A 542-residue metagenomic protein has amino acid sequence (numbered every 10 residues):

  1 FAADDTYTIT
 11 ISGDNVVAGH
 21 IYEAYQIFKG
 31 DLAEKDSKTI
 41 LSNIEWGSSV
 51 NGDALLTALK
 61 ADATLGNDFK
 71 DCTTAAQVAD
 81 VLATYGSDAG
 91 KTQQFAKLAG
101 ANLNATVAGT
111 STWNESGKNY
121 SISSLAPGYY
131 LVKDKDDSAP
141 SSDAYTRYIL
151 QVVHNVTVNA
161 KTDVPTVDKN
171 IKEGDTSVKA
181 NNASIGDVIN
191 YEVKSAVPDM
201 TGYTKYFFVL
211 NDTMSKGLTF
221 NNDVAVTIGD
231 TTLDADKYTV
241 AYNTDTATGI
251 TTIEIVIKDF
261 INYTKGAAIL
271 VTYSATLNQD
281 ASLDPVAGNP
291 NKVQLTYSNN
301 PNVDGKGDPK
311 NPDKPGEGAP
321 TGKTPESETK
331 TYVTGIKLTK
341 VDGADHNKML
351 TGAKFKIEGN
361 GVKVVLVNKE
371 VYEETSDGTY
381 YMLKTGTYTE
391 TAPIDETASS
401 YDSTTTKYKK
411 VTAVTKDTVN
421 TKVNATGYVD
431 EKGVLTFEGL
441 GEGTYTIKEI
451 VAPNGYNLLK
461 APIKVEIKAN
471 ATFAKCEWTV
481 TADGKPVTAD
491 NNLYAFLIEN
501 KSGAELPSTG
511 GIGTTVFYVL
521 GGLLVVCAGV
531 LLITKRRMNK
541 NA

Functional and structural regions predicted by a protein language model:
F1-A542: Solvent-exposed loop/turn and edge beta-strand elements of beta-rich ligand-binding domains
